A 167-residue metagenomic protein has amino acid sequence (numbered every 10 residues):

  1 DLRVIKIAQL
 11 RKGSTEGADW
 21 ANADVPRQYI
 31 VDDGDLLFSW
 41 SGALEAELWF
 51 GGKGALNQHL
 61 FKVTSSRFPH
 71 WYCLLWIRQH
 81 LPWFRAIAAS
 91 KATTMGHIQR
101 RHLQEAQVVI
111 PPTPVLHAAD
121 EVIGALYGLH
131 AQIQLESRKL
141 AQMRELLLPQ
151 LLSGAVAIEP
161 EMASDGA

Functional and structural regions predicted by a protein language model:
L2-D33: Sequence-specific dsDNA recognition surfaces
L37-S39: A generic structural signal for residues embedded in beta-strands
G42-E47: Short, charged beta-turn/beta-strand-edge "cap" motif at the junction between a beta-strand and an adjacent loop
L48-F50, K91-H97: Short beta-strand/turn micro-motifs at beta-sheet edges
L48-T64: Short, compositionally biased
A55-Q58, T93, R101-L103: Short edge beta-strand segments in beta-sheet-rich domains
F68, L75, Q79-W83, A89 (+1 more regions): Amphipathic alpha-helical coiled-coil/heptad-repeat segments
